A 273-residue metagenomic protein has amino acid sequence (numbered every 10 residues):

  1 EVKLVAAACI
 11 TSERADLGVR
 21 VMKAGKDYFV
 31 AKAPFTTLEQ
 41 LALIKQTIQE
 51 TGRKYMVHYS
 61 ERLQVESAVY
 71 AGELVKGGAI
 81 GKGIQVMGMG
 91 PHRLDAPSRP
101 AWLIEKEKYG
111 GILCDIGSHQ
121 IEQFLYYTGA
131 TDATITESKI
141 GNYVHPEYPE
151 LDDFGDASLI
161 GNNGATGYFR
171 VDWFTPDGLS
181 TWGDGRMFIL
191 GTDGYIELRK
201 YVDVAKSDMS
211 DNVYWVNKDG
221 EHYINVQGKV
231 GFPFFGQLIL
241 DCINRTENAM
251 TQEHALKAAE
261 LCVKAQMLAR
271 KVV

Functional and structural regions predicted by a protein language model:
E1-T47: Beta-loop-alpha module in the N-terminal Rossmann-like domain of NAD(P)-dependent dehydrogenases, especially those
L4-A7, K54, N162, Q237-V273: C-terminal helix-rich "cap/oligomerization" subdomain common to oxidoreductases
A24-K26, E50-K54, A165: A short helix->loop->beta-strand "cap" motif at the edges of active sites that frequently abuts
F35-A96: A contiguous active-site-proximal alpha/beta segment in oxidoreductase catalytic domains
H58-E66, D95-A133, P149-D153, H254-A255: Mid-domain beta-loop-alpha active-site segment that forms a flexible, acidic cofactor/metal-binding surface
E122-V204, F234-N244: Contiguous beta-strand/loop segments that form the cofactor/metal-binding neighborhood of enzyme cores
M187, V204-D219: Short polybasic amphipathic segments
Y223-G236: Active-site loop of classical SDR/Rossmann-like NAD(P)-dependent oxidoreductases, centered on the catalytic Tyr-X3-Lys
